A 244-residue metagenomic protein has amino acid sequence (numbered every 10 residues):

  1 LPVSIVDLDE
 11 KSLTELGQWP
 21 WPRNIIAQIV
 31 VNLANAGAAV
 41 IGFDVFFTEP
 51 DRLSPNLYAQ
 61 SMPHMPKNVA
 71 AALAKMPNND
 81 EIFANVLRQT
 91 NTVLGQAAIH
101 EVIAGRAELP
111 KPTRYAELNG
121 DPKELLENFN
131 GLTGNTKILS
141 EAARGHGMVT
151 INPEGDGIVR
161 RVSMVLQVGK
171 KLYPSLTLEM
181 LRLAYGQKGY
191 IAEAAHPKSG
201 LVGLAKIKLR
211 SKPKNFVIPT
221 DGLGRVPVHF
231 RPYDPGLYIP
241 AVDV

Functional and structural regions predicted by a protein language model:
L1-D234: Non-transmembrane functional regions of envelope-associated proteins
G236-V244: Short, intrinsically disordered, charge-balanced linker/junction segments flanking boundaries in proteins
